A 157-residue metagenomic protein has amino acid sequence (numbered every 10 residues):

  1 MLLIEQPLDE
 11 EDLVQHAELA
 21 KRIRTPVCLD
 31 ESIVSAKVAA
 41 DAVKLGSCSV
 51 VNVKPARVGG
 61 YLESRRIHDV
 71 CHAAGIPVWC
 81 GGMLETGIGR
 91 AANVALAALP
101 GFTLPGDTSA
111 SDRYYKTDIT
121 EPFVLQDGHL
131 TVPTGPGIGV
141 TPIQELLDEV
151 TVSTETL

Functional and structural regions predicted by a protein language model:
L3, E11-C28, I33-H129, P133: Shared catalytic-loop signature of beta/alpha-barrel
K116-L157: C-terminal extensions of enzymes
